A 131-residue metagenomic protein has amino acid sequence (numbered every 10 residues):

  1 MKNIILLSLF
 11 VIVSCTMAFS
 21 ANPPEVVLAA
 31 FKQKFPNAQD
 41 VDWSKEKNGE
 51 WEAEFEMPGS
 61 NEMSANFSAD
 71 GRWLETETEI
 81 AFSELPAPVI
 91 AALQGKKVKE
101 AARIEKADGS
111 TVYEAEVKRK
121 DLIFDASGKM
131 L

Functional and structural regions predicted by a protein language model:
M1-P23: Bacterial Sec-dependent N-terminal signal peptides
M17, T76-E79: Short, glycine/charged-rich beta-strand-loop motifs at protein surfaces that mediate ligand recognition and catalysis
A21-D40, A81-A101: Short, non-transmembrane alpha-helical segments in secretory-pathway proteins
A29-E62: N-terminal targeting signals for Sec/Tat export/insertion, comprising classic cleavable signal peptides
W43-K45, T78, R103-K106: Hydrophobic/anchoring residues in structured secondary elements
A53-E54, K106, T111-D121: Conserved histidines in hydrophobic membrane contexts and catalytic metal-binding motifs
A53-E77, K120-L131: Amphipathic N-proximal alpha-helical interface segments
I90, G95, K99-Y113, A126-L131: Flexible "stalk/tail and boundary" regions
